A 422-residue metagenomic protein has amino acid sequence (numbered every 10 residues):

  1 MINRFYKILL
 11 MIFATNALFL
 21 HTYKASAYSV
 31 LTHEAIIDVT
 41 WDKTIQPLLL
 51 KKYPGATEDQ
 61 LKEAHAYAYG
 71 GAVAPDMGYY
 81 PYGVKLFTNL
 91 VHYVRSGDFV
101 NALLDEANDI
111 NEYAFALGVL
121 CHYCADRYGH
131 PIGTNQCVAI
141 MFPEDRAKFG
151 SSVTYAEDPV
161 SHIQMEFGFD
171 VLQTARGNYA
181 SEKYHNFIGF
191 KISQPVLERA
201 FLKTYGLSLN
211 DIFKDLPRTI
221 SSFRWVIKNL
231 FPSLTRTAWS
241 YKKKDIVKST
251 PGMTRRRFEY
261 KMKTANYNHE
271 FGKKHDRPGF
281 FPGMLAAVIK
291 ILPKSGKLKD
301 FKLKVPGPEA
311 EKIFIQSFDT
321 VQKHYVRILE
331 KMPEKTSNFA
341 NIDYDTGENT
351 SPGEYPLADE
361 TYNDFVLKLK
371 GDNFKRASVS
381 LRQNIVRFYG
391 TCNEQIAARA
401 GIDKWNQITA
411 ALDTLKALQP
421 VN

Functional and structural regions predicted by a protein language model:
M1-L10: Bacterial N-terminal signal peptides that target proteins for export
L10-M11, Y67: Small-residue packing motifs within transmembrane alpha-helices
F13-N16, L197: Transmembrane alpha-helices
T15-K24: C-terminal segment of classical bacterial N-terminal signal peptides
Y23-A114, R127-D211, K244, T254-N422: N-terminal, motif-rich segments that launch catalysis or mediate targeting to/interaction with membranes, typified by
V119, Y123, R127: Catalytic glutamate of the conserved HExxH
E198-I246: Eukaryote-biased recognition of electropositive, low-complexity segments and basic polyanion/acidic-motif-binding
